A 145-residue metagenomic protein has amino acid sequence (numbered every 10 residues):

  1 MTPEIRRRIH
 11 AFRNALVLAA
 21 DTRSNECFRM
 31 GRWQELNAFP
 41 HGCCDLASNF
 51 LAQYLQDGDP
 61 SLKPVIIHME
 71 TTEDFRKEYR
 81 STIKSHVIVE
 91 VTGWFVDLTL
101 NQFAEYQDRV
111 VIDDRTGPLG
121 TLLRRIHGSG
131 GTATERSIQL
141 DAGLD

Functional and structural regions predicted by a protein language model:
M1-D145: A structural boundary/capping signal
